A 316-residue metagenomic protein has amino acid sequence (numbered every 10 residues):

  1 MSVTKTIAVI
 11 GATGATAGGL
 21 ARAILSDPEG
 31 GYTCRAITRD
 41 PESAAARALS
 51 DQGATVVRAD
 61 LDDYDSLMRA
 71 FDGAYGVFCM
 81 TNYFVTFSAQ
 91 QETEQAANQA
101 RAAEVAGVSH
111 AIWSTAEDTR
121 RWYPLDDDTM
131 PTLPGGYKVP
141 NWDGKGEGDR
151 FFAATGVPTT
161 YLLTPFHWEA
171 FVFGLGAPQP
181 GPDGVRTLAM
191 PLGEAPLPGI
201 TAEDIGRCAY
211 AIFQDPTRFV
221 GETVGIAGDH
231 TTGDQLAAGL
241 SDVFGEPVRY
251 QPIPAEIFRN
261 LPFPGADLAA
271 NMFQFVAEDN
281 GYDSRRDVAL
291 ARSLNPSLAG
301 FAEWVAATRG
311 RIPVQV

Functional and structural regions predicted by a protein language model:
S2-R47, D62-D72, C79-T93, R101-I112 (+2 more regions): Oxidoreductase cofactor-interface core, primarily capturing Rossmann-like NAD(P)-dependent enzymes
S50-D63: Rossmann-fold cofactor-recognition segment
G53, A189-L192, T223, R286 (+1 more regions): Short, functionally important structural connectors and interaction interfaces within domains
A96, K145, G174, A269-V276: A general structural signal for well-ordered alpha-helical segments in protein cores
F219, A255-V316: A hydrophobic C-terminal alpha-helical subdomain
Q251-I253: NAD(P)-dinucleotide binding in Rossmann-like oxidoreductases
